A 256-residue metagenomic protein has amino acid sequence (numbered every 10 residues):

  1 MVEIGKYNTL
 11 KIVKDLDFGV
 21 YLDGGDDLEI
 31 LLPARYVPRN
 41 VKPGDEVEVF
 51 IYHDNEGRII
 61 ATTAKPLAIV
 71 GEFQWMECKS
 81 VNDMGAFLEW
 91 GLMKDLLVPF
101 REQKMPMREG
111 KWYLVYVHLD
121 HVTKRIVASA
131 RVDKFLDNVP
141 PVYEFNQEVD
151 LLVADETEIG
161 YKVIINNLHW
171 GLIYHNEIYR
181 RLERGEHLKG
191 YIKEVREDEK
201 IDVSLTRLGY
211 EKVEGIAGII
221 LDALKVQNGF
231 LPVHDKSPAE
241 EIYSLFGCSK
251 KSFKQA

Functional and structural regions predicted by a protein language model:
M1-A256: Single-stranded RNA-binding regions, centering on S1/OB-family and related RNA-binding modules
